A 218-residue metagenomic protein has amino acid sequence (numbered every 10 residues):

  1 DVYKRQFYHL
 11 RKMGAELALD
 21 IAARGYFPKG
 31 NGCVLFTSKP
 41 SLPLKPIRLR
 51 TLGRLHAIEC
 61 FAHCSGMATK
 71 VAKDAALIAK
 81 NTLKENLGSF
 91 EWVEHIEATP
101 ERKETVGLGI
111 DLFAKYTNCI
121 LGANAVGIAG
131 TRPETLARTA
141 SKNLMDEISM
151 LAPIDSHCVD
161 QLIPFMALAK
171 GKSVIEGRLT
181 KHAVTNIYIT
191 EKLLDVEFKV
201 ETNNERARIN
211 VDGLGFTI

Functional and structural regions predicted by a protein language model:
V2-Y3: Short, small-residue-biased leader/transition segments that mark boundaries at the very start of proteins
M13-A15, L83-F90, L193-D195: Short secondary-structure junctions
E16-L55, T99-C119, V196-I218: Self-splicing inteins and homing endonuclease
T51-S156, L162, S173-V174: Conserved mixed alpha/beta catalytic, RNA-binding, or beta-rich assembly cores of soluble enzyme, regulatory
L168-I218: Internal helix-turn-beta structural module
